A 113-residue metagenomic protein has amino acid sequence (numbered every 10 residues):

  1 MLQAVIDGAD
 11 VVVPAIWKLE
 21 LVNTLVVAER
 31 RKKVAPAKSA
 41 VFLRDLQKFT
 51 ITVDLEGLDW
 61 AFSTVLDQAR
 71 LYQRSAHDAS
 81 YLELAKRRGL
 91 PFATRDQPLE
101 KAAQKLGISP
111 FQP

Functional and structural regions predicted by a protein language model:
M1-W17, A28, K32-V41: Short, well-structured N-terminal submotif of metal-dependent ribonuclease cores
V13, A76, A93-T94: Short beta-strand scaffold positions
A15-K18, K38-L71: Acidic catalytic patch
W17, W60, Y81, P98-L99: Alpha-helix capping/helix-boundary segments
L25, E29, T50-I51, A69 (+1 more regions): Short amphipathic alpha-helical interaction patches enriched in hydrophobic/aromatic residues with interspersed Lys/Arg
L82-P113: Acidic, PIN/NYN-like endoribonuclease modules and their adjacent C-terminal/linker elements
